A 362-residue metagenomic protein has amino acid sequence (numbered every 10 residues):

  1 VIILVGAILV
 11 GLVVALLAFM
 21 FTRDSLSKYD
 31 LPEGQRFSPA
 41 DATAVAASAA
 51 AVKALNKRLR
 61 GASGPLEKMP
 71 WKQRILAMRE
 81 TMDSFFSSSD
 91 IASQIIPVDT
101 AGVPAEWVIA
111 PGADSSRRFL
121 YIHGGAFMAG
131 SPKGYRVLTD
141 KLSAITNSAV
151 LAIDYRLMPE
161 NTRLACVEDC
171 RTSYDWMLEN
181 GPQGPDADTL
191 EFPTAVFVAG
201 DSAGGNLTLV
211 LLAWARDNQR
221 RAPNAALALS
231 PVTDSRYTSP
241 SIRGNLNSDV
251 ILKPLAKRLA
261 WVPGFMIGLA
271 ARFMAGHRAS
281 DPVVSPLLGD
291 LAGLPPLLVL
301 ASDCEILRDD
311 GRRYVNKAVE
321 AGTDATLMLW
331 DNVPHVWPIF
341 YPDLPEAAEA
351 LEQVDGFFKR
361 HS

Functional and structural regions predicted by a protein language model:
I2-V108: A glycine/proline-hinged amphipathic helix-loop "lid/cap" segment that gates access to hydrophobic ligand pockets
V10-L26, Q94-S362: Alpha/beta-hydrolase superfamily serine-hydrolase fold, recognizing
